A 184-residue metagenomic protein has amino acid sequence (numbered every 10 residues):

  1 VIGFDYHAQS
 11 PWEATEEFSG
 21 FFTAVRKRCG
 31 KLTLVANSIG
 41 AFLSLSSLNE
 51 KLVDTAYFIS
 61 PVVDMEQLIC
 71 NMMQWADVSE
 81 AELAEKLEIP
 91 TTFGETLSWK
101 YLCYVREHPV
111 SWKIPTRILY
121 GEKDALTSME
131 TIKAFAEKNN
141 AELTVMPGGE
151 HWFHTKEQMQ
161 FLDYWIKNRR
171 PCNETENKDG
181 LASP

Functional and structural regions predicted by a protein language model:
I2-R26: Catalytic nucleophile-loop/oxyanion-hole region of alpha/beta-hydrolase and closely related hydrolase-like folds
C29-L32: Short beta-strand/loop segments at the ligand-binding rim of alpha/beta enzyme cores
V35-S44: Gly/Ala-rich beta-loop-alpha elbow adjacent to hydrolase catalytic centers
S47-L48: Aromatic pocket-lining residues of Rossmann-like dinucleotide-binding sites
L52-V145, G149-N177: The alpha/beta-hydrolase serine catalytic core
